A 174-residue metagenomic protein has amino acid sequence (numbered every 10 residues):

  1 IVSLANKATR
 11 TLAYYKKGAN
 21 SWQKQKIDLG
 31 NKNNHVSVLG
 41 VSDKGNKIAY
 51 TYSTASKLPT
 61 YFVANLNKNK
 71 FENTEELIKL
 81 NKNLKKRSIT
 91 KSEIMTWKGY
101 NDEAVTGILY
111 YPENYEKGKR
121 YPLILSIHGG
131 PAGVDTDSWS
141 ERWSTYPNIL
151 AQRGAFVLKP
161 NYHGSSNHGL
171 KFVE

Functional and structural regions predicted by a protein language model:
I1, N33-V38: A broad structural signal for short, well-ordered beta-strand segments within beta-sheet-rich domains
I1-K7, Y15-K17, A49-A55, N65-L66: Beta-strand C-termini and the immediately following turn/loop, strongest in propeller blades
T9-T11, S166: Long, heptad-repeat coiled-coil alpha-helices that serve as cytosolic signaling/dimerization stalks in transmembrane
R10, W22, N46-I48: Hydrophobic residues embedded in beta-strands of well-ordered beta-sheets
A19-K24, N69-N73: Beta-strand initiation motifs
I27-K32: Surface loop/turn motifs at the tips and blade-to-blade linkers of beta-strand repeat domains
S37-E174: Serine-hydrolase catalytic core recognition
